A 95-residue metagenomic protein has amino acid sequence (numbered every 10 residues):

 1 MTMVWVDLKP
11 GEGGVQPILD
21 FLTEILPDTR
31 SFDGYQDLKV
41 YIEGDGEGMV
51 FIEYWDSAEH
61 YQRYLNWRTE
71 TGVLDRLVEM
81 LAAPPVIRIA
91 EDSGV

Functional and structural regions predicted by a protein language model:
T2-K9, L38-L65: Short, well-ordered beta-strand segments in beta-rich or mixed alpha/beta enzyme and ligand-binding folds
K9-D20: Short, surface-exposed ligand-recognition loops at beta-strand->loop->(often short) alpha-helix junctions that present
V15, P27-R30, V40: A generic structured-segment signal
E24, R30-Q36, Y54-R88: An amphipathic, aromatic/His-enriched active-site/gating alpha helix that lines ligand/cofactor pockets
Y41, R88-A90: Solvent-exposed beta-strand sheet faces enriched in polar/charged residues
S93-V95: A short acidic, often aromatic-flanked loop/helix-cap motif at beta-alpha or helix-coil junctions that lines enzyme
